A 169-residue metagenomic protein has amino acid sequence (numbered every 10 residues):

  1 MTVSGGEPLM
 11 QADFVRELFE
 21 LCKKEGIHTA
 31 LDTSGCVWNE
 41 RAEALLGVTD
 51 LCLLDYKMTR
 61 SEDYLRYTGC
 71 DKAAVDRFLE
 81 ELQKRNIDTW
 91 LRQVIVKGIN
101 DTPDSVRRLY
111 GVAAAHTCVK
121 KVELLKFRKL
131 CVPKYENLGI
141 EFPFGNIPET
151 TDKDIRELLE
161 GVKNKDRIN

Functional and structural regions predicted by a protein language model:
T2-L130, E136-N137: Conserved AdoMet/S-adenosylmethionine-binding subsite of the radical SAM
K120, E136-G161: A structural motif corresponding to the C-terminal lobe/cap of the Radical SAM core domain
N164-N169: Radical SAM enzyme core and accessory elements
